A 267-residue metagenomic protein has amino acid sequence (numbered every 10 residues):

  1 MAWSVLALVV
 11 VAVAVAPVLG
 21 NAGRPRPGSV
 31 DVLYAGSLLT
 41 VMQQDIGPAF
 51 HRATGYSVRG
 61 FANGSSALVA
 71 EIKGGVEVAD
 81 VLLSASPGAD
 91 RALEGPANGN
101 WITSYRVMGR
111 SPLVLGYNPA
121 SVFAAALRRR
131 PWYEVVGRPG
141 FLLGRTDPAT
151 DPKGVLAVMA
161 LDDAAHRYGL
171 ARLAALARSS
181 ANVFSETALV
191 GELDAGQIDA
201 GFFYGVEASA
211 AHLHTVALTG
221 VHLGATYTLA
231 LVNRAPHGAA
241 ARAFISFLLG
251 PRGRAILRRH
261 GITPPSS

Functional and structural regions predicted by a protein language model:
W3-S4, V11-S57, F61-G75, S86-P87 (+4 more regions): Exported/periplasmic ABC-transporter solute-binding proteins
A79-S84: Periplasmic-binding protein-like
